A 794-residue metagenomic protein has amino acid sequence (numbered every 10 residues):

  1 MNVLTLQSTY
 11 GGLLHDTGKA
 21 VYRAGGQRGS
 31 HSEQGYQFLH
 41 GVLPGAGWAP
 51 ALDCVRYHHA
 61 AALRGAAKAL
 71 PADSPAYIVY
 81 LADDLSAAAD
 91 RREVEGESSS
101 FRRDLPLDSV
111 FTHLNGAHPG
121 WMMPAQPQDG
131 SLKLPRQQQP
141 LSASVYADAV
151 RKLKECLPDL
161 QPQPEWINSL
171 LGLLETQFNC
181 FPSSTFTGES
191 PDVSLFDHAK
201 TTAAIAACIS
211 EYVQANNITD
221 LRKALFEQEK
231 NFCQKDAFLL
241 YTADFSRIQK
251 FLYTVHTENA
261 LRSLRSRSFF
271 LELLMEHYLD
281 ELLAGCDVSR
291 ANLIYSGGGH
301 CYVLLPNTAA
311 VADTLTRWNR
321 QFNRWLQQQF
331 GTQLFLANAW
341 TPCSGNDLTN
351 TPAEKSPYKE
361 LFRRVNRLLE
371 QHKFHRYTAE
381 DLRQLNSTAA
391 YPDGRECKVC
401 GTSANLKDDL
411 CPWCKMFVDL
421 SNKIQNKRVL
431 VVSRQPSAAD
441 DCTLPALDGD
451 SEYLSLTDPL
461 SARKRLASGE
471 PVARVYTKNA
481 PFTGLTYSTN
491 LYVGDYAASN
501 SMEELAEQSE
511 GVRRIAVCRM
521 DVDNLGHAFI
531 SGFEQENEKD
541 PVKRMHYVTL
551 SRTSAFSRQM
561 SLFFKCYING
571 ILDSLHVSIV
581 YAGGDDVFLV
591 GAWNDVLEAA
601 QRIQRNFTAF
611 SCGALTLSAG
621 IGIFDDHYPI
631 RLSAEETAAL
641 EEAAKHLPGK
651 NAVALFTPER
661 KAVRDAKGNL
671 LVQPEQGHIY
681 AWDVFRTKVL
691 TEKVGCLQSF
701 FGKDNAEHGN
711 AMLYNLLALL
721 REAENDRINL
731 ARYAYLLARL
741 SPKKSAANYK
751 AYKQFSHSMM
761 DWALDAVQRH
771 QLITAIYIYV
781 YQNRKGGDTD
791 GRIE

Functional and structural regions predicted by a protein language model:
M1-P135, L141, F178-P191, D197 (+3 more regions): Divalent metal-dependent catalytic cores for phosphoryl transfer on phosphate-bearing substrates
M1-Y10, A20, S32-G47, V193-Q228 (+2 more regions): Alpha-helical phosphate/pyrophosphate-handling elements in metalloenzyme active cores
A51-H59, L239, N292-L304, G331-T349 (+4 more regions): A short glycine-enriched loop-to-beta-strand structural element that forms part of the catalytic core of nucleotide
A203-Q214, F269-V288, T316-L326, E503 (+4 more regions): Alpha-helical scaffold within the catalytic cores of cyclic-nucleotide enzymes
P306, R317, Q321, W340 (+3 more regions): Cyclic nucleotide signaling catalytic output domains
L326-L336, R363-A379, F610-T616, E636-A662: Catalytic/regulatory signature loops of cyclic-dinucleotide turnover enzymes and related class III nucleotidyl cyclases
E370-K464, S468: Cys/His-rich short segments
K650-E794: Long, compositionally biased charged/polar accessory segments in the mid-to-C-terminal portions of proteins
